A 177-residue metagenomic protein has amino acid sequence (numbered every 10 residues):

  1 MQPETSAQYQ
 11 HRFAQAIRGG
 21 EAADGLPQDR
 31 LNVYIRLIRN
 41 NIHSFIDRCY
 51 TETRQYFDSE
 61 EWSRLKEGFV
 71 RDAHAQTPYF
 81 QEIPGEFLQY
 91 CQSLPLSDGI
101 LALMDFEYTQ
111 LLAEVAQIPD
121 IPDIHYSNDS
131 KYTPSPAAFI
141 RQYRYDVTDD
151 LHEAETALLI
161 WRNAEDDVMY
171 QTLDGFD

Functional and structural regions predicted by a protein language model:
M1-A116: N-terminal, charged low-complexity regulatory/assembly segments
Y9, F176-D177: Generic low-polarity alpha-helical segments
R71-F176: Hydrophobic packing positions characteristic of elongated beta-solenoid/beta-helix-type spike/fiber shafts
